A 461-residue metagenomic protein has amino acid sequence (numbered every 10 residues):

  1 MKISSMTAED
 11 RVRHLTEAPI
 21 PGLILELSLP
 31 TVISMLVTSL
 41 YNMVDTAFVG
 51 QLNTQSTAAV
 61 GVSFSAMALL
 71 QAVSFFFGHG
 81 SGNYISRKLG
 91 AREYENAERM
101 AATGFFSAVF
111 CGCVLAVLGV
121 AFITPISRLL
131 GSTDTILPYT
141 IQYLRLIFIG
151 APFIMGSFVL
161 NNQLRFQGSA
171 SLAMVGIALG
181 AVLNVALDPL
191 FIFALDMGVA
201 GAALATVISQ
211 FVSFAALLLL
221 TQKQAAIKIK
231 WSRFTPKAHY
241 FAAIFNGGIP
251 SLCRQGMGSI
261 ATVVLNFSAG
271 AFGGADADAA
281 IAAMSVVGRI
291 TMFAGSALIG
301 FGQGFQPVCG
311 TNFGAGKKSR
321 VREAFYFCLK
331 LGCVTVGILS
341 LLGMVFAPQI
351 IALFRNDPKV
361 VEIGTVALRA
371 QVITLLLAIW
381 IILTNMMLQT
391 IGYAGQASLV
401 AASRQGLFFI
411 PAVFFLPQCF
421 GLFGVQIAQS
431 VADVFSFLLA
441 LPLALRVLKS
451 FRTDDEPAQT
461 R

Functional and structural regions predicted by a protein language model:
M1-S28, I85-P152, A194-I249, C309-T374 (+1 more regions): Short alpha-helical transmembrane segments in multi-pass integral membrane proteins
E17, P21-L40, V44, A66-V73 (+6 more regions): Residue-level signal for short hydrophobic patches within transmembrane helices of multi-pass membrane transporters
E26-N42, L146, G180, S209-S213 (+2 more regions): Transmembrane helical elements of multi-pass membrane transporters/channels
T31, M35, A47, F64 (+17 more regions): Transmembrane alpha-helix boundary and packing residues in multipass membrane permease domains and related
L36, L40-A58, S127-D134, L190-M197 (+5 more regions): Helix-terminus/linker motif at the lipid-water interface of multi-pass membrane proteins
T57-V117, I154-A173, N266, I281-A347 (+1 more regions): Small-residue-rich hydrophobic transmembrane alpha-helices
L69-A72, N184-D188, F214-L218, F293-S296 (+3 more regions): Hydrophobic transmembrane alpha-helices of multi-pass small-molecule transporters
G78, I147-R165, A173-A181, A202-A215 (+4 more regions): Short runs within selected transmembrane alpha-helices of multi-pass transporters and secretion channels
